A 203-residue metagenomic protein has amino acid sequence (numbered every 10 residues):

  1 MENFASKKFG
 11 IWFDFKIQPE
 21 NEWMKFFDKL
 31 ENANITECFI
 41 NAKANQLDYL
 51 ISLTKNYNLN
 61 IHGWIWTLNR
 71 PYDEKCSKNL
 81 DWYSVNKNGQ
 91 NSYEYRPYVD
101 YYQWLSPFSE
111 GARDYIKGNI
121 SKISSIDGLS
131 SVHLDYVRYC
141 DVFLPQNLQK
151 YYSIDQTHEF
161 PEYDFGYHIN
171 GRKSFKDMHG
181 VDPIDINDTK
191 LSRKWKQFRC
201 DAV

Functional and structural regions predicted by a protein language model:
M1-F26: Boundary/entry segment of secreted carbohydrate-active catalytic domains
N3, E31, D48-N58, V203: Surface-exposed amphipathic alpha-helices with a cationic face
K7-F13, C38-I40, I61-I65, V132-D135: Hydrophobic faces of well-ordered beta-strands that scaffold small-molecule active sites in alpha/beta enzyme cores
W12-I17, I35-N41, Y98-D114, D188-A202: The substrate-binding groove and active-site-proximal loops of carbohydrate-active enzymes, especially glycoside
D14-Q18, K43, W66-R70, Y136-Y139: Active-site beta-loop-alpha junctions enriched in small/polar residues
E20-Q46, I126-D127: Catalytic domains of carbohydrate-active enzymes, especially glycoside hydrolases
H62-I126, C140, L144, I184-D188: Active-site-adjacent "subsite" loops/lids of carbohydrate-active enzymes
I126, T157-V203: Active-site neighborhood of glycoside hydrolase catalytic domains
